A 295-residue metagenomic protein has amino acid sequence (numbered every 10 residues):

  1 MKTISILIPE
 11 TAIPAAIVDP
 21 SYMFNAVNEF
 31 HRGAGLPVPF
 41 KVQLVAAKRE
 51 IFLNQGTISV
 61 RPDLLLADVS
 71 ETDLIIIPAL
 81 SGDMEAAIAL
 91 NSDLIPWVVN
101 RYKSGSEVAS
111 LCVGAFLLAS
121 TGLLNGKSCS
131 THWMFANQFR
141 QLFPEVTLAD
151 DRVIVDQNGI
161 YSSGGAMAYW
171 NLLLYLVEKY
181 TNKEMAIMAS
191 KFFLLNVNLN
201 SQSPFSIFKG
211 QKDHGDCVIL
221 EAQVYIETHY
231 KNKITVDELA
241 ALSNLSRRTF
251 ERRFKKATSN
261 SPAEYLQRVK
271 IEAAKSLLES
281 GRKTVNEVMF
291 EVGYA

Functional and structural regions predicted by a protein language model:
K2-A119: N-terminal functional module of multi-domain proteins
N125-V153: A conserved active-site-flanking secondary-structure segment within enzyme catalytic domains
S130, L266-K275: Short, basic, alpha-helical segments at the C-terminal edge of helix-turn-helix-like DNA-binding modules
D151-R152, D156-L194: Conserved anion/nucleotide-ligand pocket segment
E178-T181, E221-T235, F254, T258 (+1 more regions): Basic, amphipathic alpha-helical hairpins
Y180-V224, N232: Accessory alpha-helical/coil subdomains and C-terminal extensions that flank or cap enzyme catalytic cores
E221, Y225-E227, V236-V269, E291-A295: Basic/polar phosphate-binding segments, predominantly the helix-turn-helix DNA-binding elements of transcriptional
V285-M289: Hydrophobic positions on the alpha-helical face of helix-turn-helix-like DNA-binding modules
